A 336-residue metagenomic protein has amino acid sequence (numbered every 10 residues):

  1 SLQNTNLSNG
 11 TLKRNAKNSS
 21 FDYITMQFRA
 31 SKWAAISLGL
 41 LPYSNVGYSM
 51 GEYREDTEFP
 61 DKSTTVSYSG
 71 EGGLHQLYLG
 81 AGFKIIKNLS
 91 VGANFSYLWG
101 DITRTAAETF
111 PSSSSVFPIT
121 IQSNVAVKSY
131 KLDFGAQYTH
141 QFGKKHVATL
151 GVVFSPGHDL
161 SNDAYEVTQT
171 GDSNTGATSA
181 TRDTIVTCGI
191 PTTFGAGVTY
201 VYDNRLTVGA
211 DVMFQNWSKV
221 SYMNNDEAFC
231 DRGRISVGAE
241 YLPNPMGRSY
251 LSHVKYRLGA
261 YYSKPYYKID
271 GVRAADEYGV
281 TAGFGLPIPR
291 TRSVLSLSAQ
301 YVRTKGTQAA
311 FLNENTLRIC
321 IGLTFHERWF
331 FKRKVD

Functional and structural regions predicted by a protein language model:
S1-D336: Subset of outer-membrane beta-barrel
